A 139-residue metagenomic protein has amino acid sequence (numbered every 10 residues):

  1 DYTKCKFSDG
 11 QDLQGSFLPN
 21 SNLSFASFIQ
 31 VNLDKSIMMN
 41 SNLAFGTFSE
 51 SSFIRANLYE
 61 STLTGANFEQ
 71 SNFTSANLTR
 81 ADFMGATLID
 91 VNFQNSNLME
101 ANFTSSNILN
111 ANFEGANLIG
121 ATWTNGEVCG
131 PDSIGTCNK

Functional and structural regions predicted by a protein language model:
D1-K139: Tandem repeat scaffolds
